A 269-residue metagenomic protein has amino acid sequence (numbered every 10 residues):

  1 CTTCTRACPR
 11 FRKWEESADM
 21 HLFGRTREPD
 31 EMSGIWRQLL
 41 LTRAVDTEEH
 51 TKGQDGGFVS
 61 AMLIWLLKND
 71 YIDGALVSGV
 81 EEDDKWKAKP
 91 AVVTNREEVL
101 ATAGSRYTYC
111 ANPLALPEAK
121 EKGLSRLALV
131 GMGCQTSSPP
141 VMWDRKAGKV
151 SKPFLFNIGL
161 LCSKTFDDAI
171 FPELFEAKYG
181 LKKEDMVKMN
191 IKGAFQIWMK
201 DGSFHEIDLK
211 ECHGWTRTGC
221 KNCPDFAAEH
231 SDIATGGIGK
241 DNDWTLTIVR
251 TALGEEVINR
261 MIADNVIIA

Functional and structural regions predicted by a protein language model:
C1-T2, H205: Ferredoxin-like iron-sulfur electron-transfer modules
T3-A7, G219-N222: The −1 position to Zn-ligating cysteines in a subset of zinc-ribbon hairpins
K13-A269: Iron-sulfur-associated redox domains of electron-transfer enzymes in respiratory and anaerobic energy metabolism
